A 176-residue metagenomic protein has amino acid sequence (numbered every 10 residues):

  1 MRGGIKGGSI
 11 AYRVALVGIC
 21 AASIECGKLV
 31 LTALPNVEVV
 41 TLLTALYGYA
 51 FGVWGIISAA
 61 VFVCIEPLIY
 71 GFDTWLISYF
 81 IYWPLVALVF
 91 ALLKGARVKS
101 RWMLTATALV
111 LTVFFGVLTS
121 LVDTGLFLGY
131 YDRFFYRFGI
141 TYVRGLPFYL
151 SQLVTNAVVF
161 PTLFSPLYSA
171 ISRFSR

Functional and structural regions predicted by a protein language model:
M1-A50, W54-C64: Hydrophobic transmembrane alpha-helices
G4-S9, L92-L104, S172-F174: Membrane-interface helix-boundary motifs at transmembrane edges
K6-R13, L34-P35, R97-V98, R133-T141: Helix-boundary and loop/linker segments of multi-pass membrane transporters
A21-L29, P67-L68, A87, A91 (+4 more regions): Transmembrane alpha-helical segments of multi-pass membrane transport proteins and ion-pumping complexes
E25-V39, V61-A96: Interfacial aromatic-anchored transmembrane helix boundaries in multi-pass membrane proteins
W54, A59-V61, Y79-L88, S151 (+2 more regions): Core segments of alpha-helical transmembrane spans in multipass integral membrane proteins
I56-P67, M103-T112: Central hydrophobic cores of alpha-helical transmembrane segments in multi-pass integral membrane proteins
L76-I77, S100-R176: Membrane-embedded alpha-helical hairpins and interfacial helices in multi-pass inner-membrane proteins
